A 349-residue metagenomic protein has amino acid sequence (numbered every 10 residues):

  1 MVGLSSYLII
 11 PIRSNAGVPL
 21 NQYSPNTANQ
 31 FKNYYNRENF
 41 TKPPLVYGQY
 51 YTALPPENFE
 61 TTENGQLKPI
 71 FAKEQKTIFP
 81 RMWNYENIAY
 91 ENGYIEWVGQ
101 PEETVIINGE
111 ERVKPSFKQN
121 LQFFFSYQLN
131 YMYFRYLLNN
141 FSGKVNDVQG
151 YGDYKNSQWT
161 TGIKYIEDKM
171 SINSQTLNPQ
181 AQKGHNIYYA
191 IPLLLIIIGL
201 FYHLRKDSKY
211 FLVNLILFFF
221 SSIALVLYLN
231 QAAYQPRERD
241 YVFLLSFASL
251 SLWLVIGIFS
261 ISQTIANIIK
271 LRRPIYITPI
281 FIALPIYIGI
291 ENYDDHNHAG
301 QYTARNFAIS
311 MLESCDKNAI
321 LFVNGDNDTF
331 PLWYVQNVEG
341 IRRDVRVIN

Functional and structural regions predicted by a protein language model:
M1-V2, L204, S208, I256-G289: Signature aromatic-anchored transmembrane alpha helix within multi-pass, membrane-resident enzymes that catalyze glycan
G3, L8-Q66, A299-I348: Membrane-interface segments at or immediately adjacent to transmembrane helices that form the boundary between
S14-G17, Q182-H185, D207-Y210, V226-L244 (+1 more regions): Membrane-interface catalytic loops of GT-C/OST-like multi-pass glycosylation enzymes that act
N15-L200: Lumenal/periplasmic acceptor-binding loop at the mouth of the active site in multi-pass, GT-C-fold membrane enzymes
Y188-L195, S208-Y228: Transmembrane alpha-helix segments characteristic of polytopic inner-membrane glycan-assembly/cell-envelope
L193-L200, L250-S262: Transmembrane alpha-helical segments
I223, Q235-F259: Hydrophobic/aromatic-rich transmembrane helices and adjacent perimembrane loops
D240, P274-E313, D328: Membrane-proximal, lumen/periplasm-facing interface regions of secretory-pathway glyco- and lipid-modifying enzymes
